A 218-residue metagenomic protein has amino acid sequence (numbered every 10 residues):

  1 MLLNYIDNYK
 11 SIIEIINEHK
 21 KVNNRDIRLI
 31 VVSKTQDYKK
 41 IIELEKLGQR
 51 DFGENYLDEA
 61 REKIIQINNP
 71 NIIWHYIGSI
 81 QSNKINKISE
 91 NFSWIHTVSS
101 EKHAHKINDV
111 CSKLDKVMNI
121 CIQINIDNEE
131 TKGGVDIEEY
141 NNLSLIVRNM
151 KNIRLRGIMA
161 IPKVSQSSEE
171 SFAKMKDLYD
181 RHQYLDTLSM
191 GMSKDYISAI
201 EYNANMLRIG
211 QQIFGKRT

Functional and structural regions predicted by a protein language model:
M1-D186, M192-K194, I200-Y202: Conserved alpha/beta-domain cores
D195, N205-M206, Q212: Divalent-metal-activated hydrolytic enzyme cores
I200, Q211-T218: Expand to "…catalyze enediolate/carbanion chemistry for C-C bond making/breaking, isomerization, decarboxylation
